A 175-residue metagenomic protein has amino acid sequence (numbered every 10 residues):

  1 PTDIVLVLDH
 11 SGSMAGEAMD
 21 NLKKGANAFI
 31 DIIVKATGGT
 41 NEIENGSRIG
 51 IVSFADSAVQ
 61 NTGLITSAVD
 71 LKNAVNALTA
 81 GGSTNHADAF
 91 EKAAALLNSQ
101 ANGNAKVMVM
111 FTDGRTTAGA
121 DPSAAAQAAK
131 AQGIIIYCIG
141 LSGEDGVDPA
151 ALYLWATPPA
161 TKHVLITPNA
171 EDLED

Functional and structural regions predicted by a protein language model:
P1-G63, A89-A93, V107-F111, Y137-G143: Von Willebrand factor
V7, E42-E44, A101, A129 (+1 more regions): Generic structural signal for beta-strand residues in well-ordered domains
A18-N21, A77-L78, S83, D88 (+4 more regions): VWA/integrin I-like adhesion module and closely mimicked acidic/polar interface patches used
V34, N98-N102, K130: Residue-level signal for alpha-helix termini/capping positions
A55-G63, L71, A77, I166: Divalent cation-coordinating acidic motifs and surrounding scaffolds that mediate Ca2+/Mg2+/Mn2+/Zn2+-dependent binding
L64-V69, L152-W155: Short, flexible, mixed-charge acidic loops at enzyme active sites
E171-D175: A conserved amphipathic helix/loop scaffold that creates a polar/acidic microenvironment used either to coordinate
